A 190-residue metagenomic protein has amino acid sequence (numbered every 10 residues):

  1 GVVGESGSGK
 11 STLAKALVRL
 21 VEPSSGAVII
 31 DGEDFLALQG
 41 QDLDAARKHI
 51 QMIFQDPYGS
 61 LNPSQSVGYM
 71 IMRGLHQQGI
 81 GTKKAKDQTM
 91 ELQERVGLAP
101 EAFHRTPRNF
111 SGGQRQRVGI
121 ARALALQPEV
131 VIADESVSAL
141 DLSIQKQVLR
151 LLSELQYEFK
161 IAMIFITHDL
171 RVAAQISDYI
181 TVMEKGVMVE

Functional and structural regions predicted by a protein language model:
V18: Helix-to-loop junction immediately C-terminal to a conserved catalytic motif
G26-D34: Conserved ABC transporter NBD signature motif
D34, K83-E101: Conserved ABC ATPase "signature" region
F35-Q51, Q77: ABC ATPase NBD coupling module
T106-F110, Q114: Conserved ABC ATPase signature
A125-E129: A short, proline-enriched helix->beta-strand linker immediately N-terminal to the Walker B motif in ABC-type P-loop
A173-Q175: A short, surface-exposed alpha-helical micro-motif characterized by mixed small hydrophobic and charged/polar residues
